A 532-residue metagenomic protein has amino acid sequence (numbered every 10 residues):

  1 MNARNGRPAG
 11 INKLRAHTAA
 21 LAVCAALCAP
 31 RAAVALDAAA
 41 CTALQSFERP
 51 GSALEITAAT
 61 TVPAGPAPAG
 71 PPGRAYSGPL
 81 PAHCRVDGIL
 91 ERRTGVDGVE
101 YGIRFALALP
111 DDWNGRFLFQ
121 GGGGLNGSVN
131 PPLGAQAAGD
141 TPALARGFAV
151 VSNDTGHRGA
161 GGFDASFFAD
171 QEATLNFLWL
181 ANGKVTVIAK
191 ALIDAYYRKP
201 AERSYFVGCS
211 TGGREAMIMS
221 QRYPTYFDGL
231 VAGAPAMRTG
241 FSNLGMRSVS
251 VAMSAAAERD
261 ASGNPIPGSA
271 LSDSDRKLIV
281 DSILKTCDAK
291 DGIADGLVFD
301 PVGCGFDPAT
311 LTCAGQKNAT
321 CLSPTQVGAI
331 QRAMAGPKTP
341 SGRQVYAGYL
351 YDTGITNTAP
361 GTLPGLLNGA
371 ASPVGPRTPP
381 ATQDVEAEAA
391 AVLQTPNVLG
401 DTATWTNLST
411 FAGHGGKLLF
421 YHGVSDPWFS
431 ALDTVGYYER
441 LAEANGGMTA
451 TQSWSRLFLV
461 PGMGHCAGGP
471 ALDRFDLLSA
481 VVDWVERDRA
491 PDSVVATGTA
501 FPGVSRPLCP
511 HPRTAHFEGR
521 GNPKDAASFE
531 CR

Functional and structural regions predicted by a protein language model:
A29-A32: N-terminal signal peptide c-region/cleavage motif recognized by signal peptidases
V34-R116, V129-A138, V280, I293-V298 (+3 more regions): Catalytic-loop region of hydrolases
N114, G123-R198, L244-G245, A252 (+2 more regions): Cap/lid segment of the alpha/beta-hydrolase catalytic domain
K199-S210: Alpha/beta-hydrolase fold nucleophile elbow
G208-I218: Glycine-rich nucleophile elbow surrounding the catalytic serine of serine-hydrolase chemistry
I218-S220, T225-K338, L459: A catalytic-pocket lid/entrance helix-loop region that shapes and gates access to the active site across common
F420-H422: Short beta-strand/loop motif that positions the catalytic acidic residue of the alpha/beta-hydrolase fold
W428-L432: Conserved alpha/beta-hydrolase "acid-adjacent" motif
